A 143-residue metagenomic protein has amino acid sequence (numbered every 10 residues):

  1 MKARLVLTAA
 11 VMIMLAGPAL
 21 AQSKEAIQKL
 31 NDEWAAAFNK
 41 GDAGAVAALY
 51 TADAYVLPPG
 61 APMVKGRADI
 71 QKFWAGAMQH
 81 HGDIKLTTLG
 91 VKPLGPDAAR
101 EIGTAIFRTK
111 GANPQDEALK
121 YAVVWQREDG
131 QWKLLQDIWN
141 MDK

Functional and structural regions predicted by a protein language model:
M1-L7: Bacterial N-terminal signal peptides that target proteins for export
L7-M14: Hydrophobic helical h-region of N-terminal Sec-dependent signal peptides in bacterial secretory/periplasmic proteins
G17-A21: Sec/Tat signal peptide C-region and signal peptidase I cleavage site
Q22-A48, Y55-K143: A beta-strand edge to alpha-helix "cap/lid" segment located at domain peripheries
